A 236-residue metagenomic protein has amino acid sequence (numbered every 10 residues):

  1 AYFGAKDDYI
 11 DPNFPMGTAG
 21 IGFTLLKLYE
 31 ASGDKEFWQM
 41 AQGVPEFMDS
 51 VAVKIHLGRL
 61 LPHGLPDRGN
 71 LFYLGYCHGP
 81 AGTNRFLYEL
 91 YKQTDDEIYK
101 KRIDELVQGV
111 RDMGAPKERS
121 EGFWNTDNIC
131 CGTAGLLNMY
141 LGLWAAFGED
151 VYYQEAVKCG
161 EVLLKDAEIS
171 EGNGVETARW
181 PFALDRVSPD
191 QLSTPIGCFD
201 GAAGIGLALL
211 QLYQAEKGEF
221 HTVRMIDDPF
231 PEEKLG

Functional and structural regions predicted by a protein language model:
A1-G236: Glycan-recognition and catalytic cores of secretory/periplasmic carbohydrate-active enzymes
